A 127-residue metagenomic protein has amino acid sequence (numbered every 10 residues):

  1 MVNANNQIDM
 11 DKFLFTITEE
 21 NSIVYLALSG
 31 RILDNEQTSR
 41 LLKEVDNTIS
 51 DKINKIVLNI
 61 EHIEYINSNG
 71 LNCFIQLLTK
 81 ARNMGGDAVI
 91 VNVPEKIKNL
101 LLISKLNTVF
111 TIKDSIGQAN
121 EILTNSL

Functional and structural regions predicted by a protein language model:
M1-E19, T124-L127: Non-catalytic signal-transmission and effector/linker regions of two-component phosphorelay proteins
D11-K43: STAS-typified acidic loop motif
I23, D51, T124-S126: Long, contiguous secondary-structure blocks with strong helical propensity
I32-F110: Amphipathic alpha-helical interaction surfaces in cytosolic regulatory modules
L102-I103, E121-N125: Short secondary-structure transition/capping segments
T111-A119: Short acidic-hydrophobic, aromatic-tinged amphipathic segments that line or gate anion-handling sites
